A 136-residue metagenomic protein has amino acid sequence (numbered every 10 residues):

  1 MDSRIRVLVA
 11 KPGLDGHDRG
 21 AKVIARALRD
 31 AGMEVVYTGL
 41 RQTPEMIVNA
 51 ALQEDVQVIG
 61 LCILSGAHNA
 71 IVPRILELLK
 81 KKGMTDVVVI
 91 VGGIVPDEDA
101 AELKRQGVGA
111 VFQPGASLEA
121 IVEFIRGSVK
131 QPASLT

Functional and structural regions predicted by a protein language model:
M1-R4, M84: Short, flexible coil/linker segments at domain boundaries that flank nucleotide/cofactor-interacting
A10-L14: N-terminal pre-triad scaffold of radical SAM enzymes
A21-R126: Cofactor-cradling patches in redox/metallo enzymes
G127-T136: The C-terminal output helix
